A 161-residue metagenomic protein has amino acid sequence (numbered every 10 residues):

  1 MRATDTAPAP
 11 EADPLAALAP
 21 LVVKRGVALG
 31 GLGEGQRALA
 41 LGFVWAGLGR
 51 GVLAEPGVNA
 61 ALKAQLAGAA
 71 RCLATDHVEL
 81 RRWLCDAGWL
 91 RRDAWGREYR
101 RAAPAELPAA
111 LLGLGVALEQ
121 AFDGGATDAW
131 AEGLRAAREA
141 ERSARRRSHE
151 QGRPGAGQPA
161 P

Functional and structural regions predicted by a protein language model:
M1, E79-A87: Basic amphipathic alpha-helical segments that dock to polyanions
M1-A12, Q120, G133-P161: Eukaryotic partner-binding/assembly regions in large regulatory complexes
A12-A54: Short alpha-helical segments that sit at the start of domains
K24-R25, G68-R71, G88-L90: Surface-facing alpha-helical segments and adjacent helix-coil boundary elements at the starts of domains
V52-L80: Short, positively charged loop/turn segments that connect secondary-structure elements
L84-R97: A short, conserved structural fragment
E98-R100, A109: Charged interaction scaffolds used for protein-protein
A105-S143: Short, amphipathic alpha-helical interaction segments positioned at domain boundaries
